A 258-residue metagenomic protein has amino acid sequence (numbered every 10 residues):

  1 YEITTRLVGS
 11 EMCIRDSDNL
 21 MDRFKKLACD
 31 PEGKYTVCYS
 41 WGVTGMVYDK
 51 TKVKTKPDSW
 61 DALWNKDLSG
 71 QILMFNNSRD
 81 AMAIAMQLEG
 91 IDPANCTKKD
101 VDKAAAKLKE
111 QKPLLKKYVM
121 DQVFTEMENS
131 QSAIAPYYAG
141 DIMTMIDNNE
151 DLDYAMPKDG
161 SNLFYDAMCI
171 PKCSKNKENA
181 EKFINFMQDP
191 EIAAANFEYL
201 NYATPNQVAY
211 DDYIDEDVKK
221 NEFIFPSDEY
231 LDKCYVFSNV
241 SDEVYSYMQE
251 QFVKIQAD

Functional and structural regions predicted by a protein language model:
Y1-G9, C13-I14: Single conserved hydrophobic/aromatic residue that forms the stacking wall/gate of nucleotide- or nucleobase-binding
S10-E11, C29-G33, T144-M156, V218-E222: Ligand-binding "clamshell"
E11, R15-D18, T36, E150-N162 (+1 more regions): Short beta-strand->loop
R15-L73: A conserved helix-loop-strand patch within extracytoplasmic ligand-binding domains of the periplasmic binding
G45-K52, Q87-L88, Y165-N176, A195-Y199: A bilobed periplasmic-binding-protein/Venus flytrap-type ligand-binding module shared by bacterial periplasmic
L73-N77, A81, A85, P93-P157: Ligand-binding pocket segment of bilobal, Venus flytrap-like solute-binding proteins
P171-D232: Mature extracytoplasmic/periplasmic domains
D228-D258: Conserved C-terminal helix/tail region of periplasmic/extracytoplasmic solute-binding proteins
